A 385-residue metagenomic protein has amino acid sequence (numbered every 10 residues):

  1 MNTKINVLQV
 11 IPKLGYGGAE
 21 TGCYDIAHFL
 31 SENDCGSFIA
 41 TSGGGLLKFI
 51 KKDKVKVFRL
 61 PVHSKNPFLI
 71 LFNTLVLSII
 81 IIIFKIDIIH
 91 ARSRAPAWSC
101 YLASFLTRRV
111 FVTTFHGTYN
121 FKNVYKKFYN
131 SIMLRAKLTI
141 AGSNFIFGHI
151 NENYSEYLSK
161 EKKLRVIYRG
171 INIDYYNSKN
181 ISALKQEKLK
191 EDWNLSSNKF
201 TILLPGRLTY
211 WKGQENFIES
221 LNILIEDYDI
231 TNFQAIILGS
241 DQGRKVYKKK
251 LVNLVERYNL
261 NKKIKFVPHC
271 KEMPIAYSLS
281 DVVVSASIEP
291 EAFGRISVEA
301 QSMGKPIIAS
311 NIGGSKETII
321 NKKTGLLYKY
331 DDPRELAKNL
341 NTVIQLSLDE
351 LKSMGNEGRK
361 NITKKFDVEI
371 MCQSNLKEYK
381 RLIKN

Functional and structural regions predicted by a protein language model:
E20-D25, F200, L204-E226, K249 (+2 more regions): A conserved mid-protein helix/loop that constitutes part of the nucleotide-sugar donor-binding site
I39, P306-A309, I319: Short hydrophobic beta-strand element within catalytic cores of glycosyltransferases and related nucleotide-activated
A40-G45, I171, P205, Q234-K249: Glycosyltransferase donor-sugar binding loop
A91-A97, F115: Short His-centered aromatic/hydrophobic patch
A136-V166, I171-Y176: A short, active-site helix/loop in glycosyltransferases that binds the activated sugar's phosphate group
K188-E191, T342, E350-K365, S374-K377 (+1 more regions): A short, well-ordered alpha-helix in the C-terminal region of glycosyltransferases
G243-K248, L260-C270, A276, L326-L327: Active-site donor-binding acidic/aromatic loop of nucleotide-activated sugar and phosphosugar transferases involved
N321-K322, L326-R334, T342-L348: Conserved acidic donor-binding segment of nucleotide-sugar-dependent glycosyltransferases
